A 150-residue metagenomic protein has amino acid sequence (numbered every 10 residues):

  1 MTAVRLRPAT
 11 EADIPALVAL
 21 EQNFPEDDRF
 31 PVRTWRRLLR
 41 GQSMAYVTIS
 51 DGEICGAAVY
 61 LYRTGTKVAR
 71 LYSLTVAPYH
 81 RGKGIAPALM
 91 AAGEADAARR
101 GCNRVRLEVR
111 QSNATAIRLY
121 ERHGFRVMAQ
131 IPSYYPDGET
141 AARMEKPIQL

Functional and structural regions predicted by a protein language model:
A3-R5: Extreme N-terminal starter segment of soluble prokaryotic enzymes
P8-K83, P87-A92, D96, R100 (+1 more regions): Acetyl-CoA-dependent GNAT
G65, E108, E121, R126-R143: Conserved catalytic-core motifs of GNAT/GCN5-like acyltransferases
L71, V105-V109: Conserved hydrophobic beta-strand within the GNAT/NAT acetyltransferase core sheet that lines the active-site cleft
V76, R110-Q111: Short amphipathic helical patch at the helix-1/turn junction of helix-turn-helix
M90, N113-A116, S133-G138: Short glycine/proline-centered loop/turn elements that form peptide/ligand docking sites
R100, R118, R122-H123: Structural motif
